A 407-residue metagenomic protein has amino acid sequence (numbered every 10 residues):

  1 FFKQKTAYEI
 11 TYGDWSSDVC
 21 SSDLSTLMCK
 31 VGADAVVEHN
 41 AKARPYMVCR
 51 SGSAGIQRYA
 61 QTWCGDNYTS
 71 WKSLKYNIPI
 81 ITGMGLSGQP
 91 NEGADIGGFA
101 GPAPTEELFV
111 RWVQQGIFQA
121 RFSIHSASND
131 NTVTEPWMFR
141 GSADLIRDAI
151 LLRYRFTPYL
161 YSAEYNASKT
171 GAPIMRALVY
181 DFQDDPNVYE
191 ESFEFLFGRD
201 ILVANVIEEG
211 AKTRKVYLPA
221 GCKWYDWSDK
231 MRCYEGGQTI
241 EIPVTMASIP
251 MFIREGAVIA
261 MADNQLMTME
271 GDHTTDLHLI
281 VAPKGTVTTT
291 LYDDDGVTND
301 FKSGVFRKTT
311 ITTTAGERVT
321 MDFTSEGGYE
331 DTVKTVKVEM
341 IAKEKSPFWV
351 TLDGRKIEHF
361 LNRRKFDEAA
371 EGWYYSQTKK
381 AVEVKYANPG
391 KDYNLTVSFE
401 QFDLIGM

Functional and structural regions predicted by a protein language model:
F1-C20: Single conserved hydrophobic/aromatic residue that forms the stacking wall/gate of nucleotide- or nucleobase-binding
E9-T11, I81, E191-S192, M340: Short, flexible, glycine/charge-rich loop motifs used to bind or transfer phosphoryl groups or to couple energy/partner
S16-I249, I253-R254: Catalytic-domain carbohydrate-binding cleft regions of carbohydrate-active enzymes
G210, G236-G237, N388-L395: Solvent-exposed, conformationally flexible loop/turn segments
V216, I240-I242, I311, I357 (+1 more regions): Generic detection of short hydrophobic beta-strand segments and adjacent strand-loop junctions
W227-M246, T351-A381: Solvent-exposed beta-strand/loop surfaces of large extracellular or lumenal domains
I253-R355, R364, S376, V384-K391 (+1 more regions): Accessory, solvent-exposed terminal regions and/or long lumenal/extracellular loops of proteins
